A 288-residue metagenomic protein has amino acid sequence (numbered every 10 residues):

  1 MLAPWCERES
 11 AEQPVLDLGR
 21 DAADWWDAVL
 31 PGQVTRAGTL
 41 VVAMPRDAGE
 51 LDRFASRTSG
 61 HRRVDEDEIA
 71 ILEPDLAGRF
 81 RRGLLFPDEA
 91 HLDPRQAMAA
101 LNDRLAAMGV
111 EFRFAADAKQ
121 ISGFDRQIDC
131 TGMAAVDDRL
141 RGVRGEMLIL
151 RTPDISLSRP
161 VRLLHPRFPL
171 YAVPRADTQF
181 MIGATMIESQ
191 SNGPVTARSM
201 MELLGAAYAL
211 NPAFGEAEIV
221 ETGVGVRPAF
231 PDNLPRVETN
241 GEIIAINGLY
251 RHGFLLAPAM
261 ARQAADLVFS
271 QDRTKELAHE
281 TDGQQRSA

Functional and structural regions predicted by a protein language model:
M1-L72: Dinucleotide-binding Rossmann-like beta1-alpha1 core, especially the glycine-rich loop that anchors the ADP
S10-R20, V42-G49, L84-A100, P194-S199: Short beta-strand to alpha-helix junction loop
Q33-T35, M133-G241: Active-site substrate-recognition segment that forms the wall of the catalytic cavity or substrate channel
D65-D67, F112-D117, E221-G223: Short loop/edge segments at beta-strand edges and connector loops that shape dinucleotide/nucleotide cofactor-binding
D75-F80, I121-D125, A229-L234, N240: A short, glycine/Asx- and small/polar-enriched loop/turn that sits immediately N-terminal to a beta-strand
L84-R126, C130: Helical element adjacent to the flavin cofactor pocket in flavoenzyme catalytic cores
C130-G132, N247: Glycine-rich, N-terminal phosphate-binding loop of Rossmann-like dinucleotide-binding domains
A217-A288: C-terminal catalytic lobe of FAD-dependent flavoproteins
